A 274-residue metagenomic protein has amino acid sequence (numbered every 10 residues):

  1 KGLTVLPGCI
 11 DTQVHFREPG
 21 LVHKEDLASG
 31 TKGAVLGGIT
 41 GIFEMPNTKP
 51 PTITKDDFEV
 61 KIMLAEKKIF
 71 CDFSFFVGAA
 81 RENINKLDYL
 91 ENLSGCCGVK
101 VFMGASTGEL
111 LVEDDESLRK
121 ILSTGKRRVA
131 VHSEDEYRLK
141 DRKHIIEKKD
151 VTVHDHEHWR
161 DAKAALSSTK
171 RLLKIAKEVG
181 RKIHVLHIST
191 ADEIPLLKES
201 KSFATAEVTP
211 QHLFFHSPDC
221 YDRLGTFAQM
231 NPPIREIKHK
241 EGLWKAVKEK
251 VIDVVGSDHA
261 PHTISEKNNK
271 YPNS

Functional and structural regions predicted by a protein language model:
G2, Q13, A34, G38 (+7 more regions): Divalent metal-coordination and catalytic microenvironments
L3-K68: Metal-associated gating/positioning segment near the N- to mid-region
H15-K24, F43-K55, F75-K86, F102-E113 (+2 more regions): Divalent metal-binding segments
F16-E18, D135, P210, P261: Short active-site segment of divalent metal-dependent hydrolases/proteases that encodes the spacing between
G38-F43, K68-F73, L173-K182: Short, surface-exposed connector motifs at secondary-structure boundaries
N85-V255: Histidine/acidic residue-rich metal-binding segments in metalloenzymes
S257-I264: Active-site anion/phosphate-binding pocket segments in diverse small-molecule metabolic enzymes
I264-S274: Conserved nucleotide- and phosphate/pyrophosphate-binding catalytic cores in adenylate/nucleotidyl-handling enzymes
